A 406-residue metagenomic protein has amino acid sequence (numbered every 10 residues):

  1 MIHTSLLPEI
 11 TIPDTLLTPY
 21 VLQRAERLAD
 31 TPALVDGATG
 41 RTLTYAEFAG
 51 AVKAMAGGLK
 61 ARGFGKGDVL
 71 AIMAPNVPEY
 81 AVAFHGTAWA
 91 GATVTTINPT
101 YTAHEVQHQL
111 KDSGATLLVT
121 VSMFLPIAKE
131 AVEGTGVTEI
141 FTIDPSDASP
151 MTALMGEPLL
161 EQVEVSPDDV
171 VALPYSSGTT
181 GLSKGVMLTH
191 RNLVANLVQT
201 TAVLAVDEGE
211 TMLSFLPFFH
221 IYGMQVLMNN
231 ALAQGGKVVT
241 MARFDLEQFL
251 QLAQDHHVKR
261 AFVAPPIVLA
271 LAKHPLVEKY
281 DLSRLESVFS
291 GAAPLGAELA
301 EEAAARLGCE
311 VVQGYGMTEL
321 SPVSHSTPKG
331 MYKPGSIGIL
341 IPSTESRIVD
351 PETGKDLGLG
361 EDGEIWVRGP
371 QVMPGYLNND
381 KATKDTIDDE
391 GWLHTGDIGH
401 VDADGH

Functional and structural regions predicted by a protein language model:
D30, E157-Y175, L182, A205-T211: Conserved pre-ATP/AMP-binding loop-to-beta segment of ANL
A33-V77, A81-H85, T102-Q107: Conserved AMP-binding/adenylate-forming core of the ANL superfamily
T42-A46, V171-V198, T327: Conserved AMP-binding A3 loop
R62, M73, K355-G360, E364-H406: Conserved ATP-binding/catalytic segment of the ANL
D68-V69, P75-T95, P99-A103, H108-L117 (+4 more regions): A short helix-loop-beta submotif of the ANL/AMP-binding
M123-P167, H274: ANL superfamily adenylate-forming
V194-T211, F218-R260, K273-H274: Conserved AMP-binding/adenylation subdomain of ANL enzymes
D255-V263, A272-K333, E345: Gly/Ser/Thr-rich phosphate-binding loop
